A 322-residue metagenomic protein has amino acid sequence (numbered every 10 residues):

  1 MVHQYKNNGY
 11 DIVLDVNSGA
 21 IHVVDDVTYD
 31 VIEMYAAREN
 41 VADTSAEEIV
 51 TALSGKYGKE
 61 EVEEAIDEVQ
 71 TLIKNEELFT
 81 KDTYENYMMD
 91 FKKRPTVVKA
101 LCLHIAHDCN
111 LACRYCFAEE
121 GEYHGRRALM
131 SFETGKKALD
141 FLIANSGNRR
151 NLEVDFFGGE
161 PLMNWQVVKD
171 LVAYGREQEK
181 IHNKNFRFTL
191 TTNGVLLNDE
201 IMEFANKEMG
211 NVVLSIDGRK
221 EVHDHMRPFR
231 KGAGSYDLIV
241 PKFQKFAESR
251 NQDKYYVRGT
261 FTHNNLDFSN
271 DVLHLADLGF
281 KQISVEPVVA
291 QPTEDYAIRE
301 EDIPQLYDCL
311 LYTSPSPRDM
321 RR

Functional and structural regions predicted by a protein language model:
M1-R38: Acidic, low-complexity/disordered tracts enriched in E/D and polar residues
N40-L53: Short acidic, hydrophobic short linear motifs in intrinsically disordered regions
K56-Y57, E63-E77, E85-E203, E208: Conserved alpha-helical substructure of the radical SAM core
L111-Y115, K220-D224, P292-D295: Short acidic/His/Gly/Ser-rich catalytic and metal-binding motifs that mark active-site loops of diverse hydrolases
L129-M130, T134, R230-G234, I298-Q305: Alpha-helix N-cap and loop-to-helix initiation/capping positions
G135, L139-D155, N164-A290: Radical SAM/AdoMet-radical enzyme domain recognition
S249, D277-V288, P292-S314: C-terminal scaffold of the Radical SAM
Y312-R322: Single conserved hydrophobic/aromatic residue that forms the stacking wall/gate of nucleotide- or nucleobase-binding
